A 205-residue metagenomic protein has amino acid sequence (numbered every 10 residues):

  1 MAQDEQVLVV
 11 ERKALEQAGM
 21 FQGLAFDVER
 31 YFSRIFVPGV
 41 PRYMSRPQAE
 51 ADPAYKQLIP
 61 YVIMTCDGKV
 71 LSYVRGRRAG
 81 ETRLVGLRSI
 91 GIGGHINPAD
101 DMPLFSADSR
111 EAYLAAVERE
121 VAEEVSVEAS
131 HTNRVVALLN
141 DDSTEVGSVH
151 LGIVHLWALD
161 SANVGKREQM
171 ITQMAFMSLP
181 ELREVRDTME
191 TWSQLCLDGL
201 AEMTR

Functional and structural regions predicted by a protein language model:
M1-I171, M177-R205: N-terminal leader/linker segments that precede catalytic domains of diphosphate-processing enzymes
